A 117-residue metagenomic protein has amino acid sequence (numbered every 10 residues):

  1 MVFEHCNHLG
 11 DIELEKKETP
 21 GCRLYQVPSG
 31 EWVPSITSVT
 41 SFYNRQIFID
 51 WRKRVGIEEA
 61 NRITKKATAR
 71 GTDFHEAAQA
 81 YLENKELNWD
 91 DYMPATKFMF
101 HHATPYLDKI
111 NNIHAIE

Functional and structural regions predicted by a protein language model:
M1-E76: Charged, glycine-rich intrinsically disordered N-terminal tails and low-complexity linkers that flank
V2-K16, R62-E117: Catalytic cores of nuclease domains that cleave nucleic-acid phosphodiester backbones
